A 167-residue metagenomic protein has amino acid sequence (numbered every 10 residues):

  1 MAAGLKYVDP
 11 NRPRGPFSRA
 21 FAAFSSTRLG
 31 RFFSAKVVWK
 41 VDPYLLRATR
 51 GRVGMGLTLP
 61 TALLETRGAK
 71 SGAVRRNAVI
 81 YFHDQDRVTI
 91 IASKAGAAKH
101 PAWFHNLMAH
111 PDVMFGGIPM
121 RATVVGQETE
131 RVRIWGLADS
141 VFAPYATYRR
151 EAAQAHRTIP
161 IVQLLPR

Functional and structural regions predicted by a protein language model:
M1-A35: Compositionally biased, charge-rich terminal segments
G4-S18, K94-T147, A152-P160, P166-R167: Short, structured beta-strand-loop surface elements
A20-A23, F32, K36-K40, Y44 (+4 more regions): Residues that form generic nucleotide/phosphate-binding pockets
R28-G68: Short, conserved active-site entrance elements at the starts or edges of catalytic domains
S34-V37, V74-N77, L107, G117-P119: Short hydrophobic/aromatic-rich motifs at helix boundaries and adjacent loops
V53-G54, I80, H105: Short secondary-structure boundary/capping segments
L59-S93: Short beta-strand segments
E65-A69, G116, L165: A generic structural motif
